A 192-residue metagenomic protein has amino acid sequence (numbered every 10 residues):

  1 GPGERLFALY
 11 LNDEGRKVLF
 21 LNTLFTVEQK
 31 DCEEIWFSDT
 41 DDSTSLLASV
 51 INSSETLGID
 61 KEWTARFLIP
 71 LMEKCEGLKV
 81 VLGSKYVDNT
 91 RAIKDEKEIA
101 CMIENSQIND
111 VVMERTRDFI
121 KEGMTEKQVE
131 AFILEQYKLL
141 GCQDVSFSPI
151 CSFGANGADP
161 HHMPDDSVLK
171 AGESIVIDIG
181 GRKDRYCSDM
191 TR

Functional and structural regions predicted by a protein language model:
G1, Y86-V87, M124-R192: Short catalytic-site patches enriched in acidic/histidine residues that coordinate or position cofactors/metals
G1-E114: A composition/biophysics-driven feature that prefers long, compositionally simple stretches
I51, I120-K121, L169: Hydrophobic beta-strand core residues of beta-sandwich domains
E76, E104-E114, D118-T125, L134-C142 (+1 more regions): Generic secondary-structure signature for well-ordered alpha-helical cores
